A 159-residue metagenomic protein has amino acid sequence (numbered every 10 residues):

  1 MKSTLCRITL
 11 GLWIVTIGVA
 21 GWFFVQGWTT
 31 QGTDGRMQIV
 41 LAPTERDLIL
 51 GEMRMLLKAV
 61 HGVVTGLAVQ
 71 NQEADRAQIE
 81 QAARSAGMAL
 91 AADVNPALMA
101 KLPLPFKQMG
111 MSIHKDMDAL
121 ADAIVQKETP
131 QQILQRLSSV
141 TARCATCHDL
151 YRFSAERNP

Functional and structural regions predicted by a protein language model:
M1-H114, A123, A155, P159: N-terminal export/targeting leaders of redox proteins
I124-T129: Short Cys/His-rich Zn2+-coordinating modules
Q131-A142: Immediate flanking context of iron-sulfur cluster ligation sites
V140-R152: The canonical Cys-X-X-Cys-His
